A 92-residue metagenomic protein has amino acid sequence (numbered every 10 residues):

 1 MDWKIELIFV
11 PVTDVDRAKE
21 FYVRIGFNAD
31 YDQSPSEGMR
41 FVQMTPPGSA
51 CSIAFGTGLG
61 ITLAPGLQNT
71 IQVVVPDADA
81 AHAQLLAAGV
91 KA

Functional and structural regions predicted by a protein language model:
M1, L7, D32-Q33, R40-Q43 (+2 more regions): Vicinal oxygen chelate
M1-K19, I25, N69-I71: N-terminal beta-strand motif that seeds the catalytic metal site of vicinal oxygen chelate
I8, A18, V42, A54-G56 (+1 more regions): Small-side-chain structural scaffolding
V10-D14, V23-R24, E37-M44, I61-T62 (+1 more regions): A generic short-segment signal for beta-strand/edge and adjacent turn/coil regions
V12-D16, P47-S49, P65-A92: Vicinal oxygen chelate
R24-I25, A88: Structural motif
N28-G66: Conserved short beta-strand elements that form part of the metal-binding/catalytic scaffold of enzyme active sites
